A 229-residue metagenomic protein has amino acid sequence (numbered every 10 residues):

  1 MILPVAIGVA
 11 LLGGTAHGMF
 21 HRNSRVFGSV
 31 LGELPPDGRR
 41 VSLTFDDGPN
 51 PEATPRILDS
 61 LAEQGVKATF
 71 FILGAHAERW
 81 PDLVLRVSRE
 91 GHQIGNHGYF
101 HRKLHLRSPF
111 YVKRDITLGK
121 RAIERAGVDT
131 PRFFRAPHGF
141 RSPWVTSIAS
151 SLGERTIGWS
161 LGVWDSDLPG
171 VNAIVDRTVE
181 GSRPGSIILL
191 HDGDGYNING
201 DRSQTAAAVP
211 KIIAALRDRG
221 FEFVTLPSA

Functional and structural regions predicted by a protein language model:
M1-F20: Hydrophobic alpha-helical topogenic segments used for membrane insertion/localization
M19-H105, Y111, L118, A122 (+2 more regions): Active-site beta->alpha N-cap acidic-glycine motif
F45-D47, I72-G74, N96-G98, A136-H138 (+3 more regions): A cross-domain feature marking catalytic cores of carbohydrate-active enzymes and several ubiquitous metabolic/repair
D46, L61, I94, F134-P137 (+3 more regions): Divalent metal-coordination and catalytic microenvironments
R102-R107, G195-N199: A short acidic, helix-capping loop that chelates divalent metal ions and anchors anionic groups
Y111-I116, V171-D176, R202-V209: Charged helix-capping and loop-helix junction motifs
F140, V145-G181, F221-S228: His/Asp/Glu-enriched short active-site or ligand-binding loop at hydrolase and phosphoryl-transfer sites
V179-P227: Catalytic grooves of carbohydrate-active enzymes
